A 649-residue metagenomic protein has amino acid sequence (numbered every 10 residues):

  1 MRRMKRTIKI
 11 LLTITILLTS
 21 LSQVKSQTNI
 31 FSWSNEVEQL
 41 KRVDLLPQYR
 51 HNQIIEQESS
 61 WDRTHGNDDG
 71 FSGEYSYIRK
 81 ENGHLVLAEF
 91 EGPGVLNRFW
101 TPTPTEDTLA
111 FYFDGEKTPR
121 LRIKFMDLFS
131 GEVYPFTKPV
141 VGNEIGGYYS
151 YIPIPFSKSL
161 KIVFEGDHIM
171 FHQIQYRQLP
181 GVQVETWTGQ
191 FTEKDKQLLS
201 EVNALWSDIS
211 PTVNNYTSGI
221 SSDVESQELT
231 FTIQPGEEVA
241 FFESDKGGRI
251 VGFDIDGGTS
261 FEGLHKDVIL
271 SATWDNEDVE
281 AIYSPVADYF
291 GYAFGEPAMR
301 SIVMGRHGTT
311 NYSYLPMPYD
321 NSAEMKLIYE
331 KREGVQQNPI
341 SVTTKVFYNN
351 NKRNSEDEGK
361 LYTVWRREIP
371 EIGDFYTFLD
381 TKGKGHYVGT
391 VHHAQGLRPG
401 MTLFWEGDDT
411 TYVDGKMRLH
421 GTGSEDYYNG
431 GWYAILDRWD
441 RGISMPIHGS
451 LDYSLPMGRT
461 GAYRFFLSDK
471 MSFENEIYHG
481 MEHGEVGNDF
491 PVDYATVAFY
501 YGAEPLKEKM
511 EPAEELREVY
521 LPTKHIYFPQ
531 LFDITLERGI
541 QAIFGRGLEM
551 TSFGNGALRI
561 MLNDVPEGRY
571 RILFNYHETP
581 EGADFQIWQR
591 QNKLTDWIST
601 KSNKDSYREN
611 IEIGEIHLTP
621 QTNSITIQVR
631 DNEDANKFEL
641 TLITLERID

Functional and structural regions predicted by a protein language model:
R2, V486-P491, N603, N632-E633: Short proline/glycine-enriched turn/loop segments at secondary-structure junctions
R2-L11: Bacterial N-terminal signal peptides that target proteins for export
L11-T19: Bacterial N-terminal signal peptides
L18-Q27: Bacterial Sec-dependent signal peptides at the C-terminal "C-region" and cleavage site
S22, K161-E165, S322-I328, Q589-R590 (+1 more regions): Solvent-exposed, well-ordered amphipathic alpha-helical segments that flank/support binding or catalytic loops
Q27-H525: Beta-strand-centric surfaces of beta-sandwich/beta-rich domains
W405, Y412-V413, L419-S424, M510-D649: Extracytoplasmic
